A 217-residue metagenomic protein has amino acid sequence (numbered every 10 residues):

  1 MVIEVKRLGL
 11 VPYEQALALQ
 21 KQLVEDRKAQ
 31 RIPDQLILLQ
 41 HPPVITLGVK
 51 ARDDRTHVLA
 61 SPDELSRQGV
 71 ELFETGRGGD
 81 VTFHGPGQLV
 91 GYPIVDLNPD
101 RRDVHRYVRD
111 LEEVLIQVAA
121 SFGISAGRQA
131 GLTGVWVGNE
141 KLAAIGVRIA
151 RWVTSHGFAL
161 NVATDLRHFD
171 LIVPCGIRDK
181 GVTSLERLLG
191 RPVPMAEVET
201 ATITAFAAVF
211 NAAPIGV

Functional and structural regions predicted by a protein language model:
M1-W136, K141-L142, R167, P192-A196: N-terminal lobe of the biotin/lipoate ligase/transferase fold
A51, I149, G176: A short beta-strand motif that forms part of the nucleic acid-binding face of small beta-barrel RNA-binding folds
T56-H57, S61, L142-V162: Short, conserved beta-strand/beta-arch hydrophobic-aromatic motifs that form part of recognition grooves or interface
G91-P93, T133, I145-V147, F158-V162 (+1 more regions): A structural signal for short, well-ordered beta-strand segments
L97-P99, I149-R151, V162-T164, L189: Non-catalytic surface loops within mature trypsin-like serine protease
D100, T154-H156, F169: Intrinsically disordered, low-complexity acidic/polar segments
L166-V217: C-terminal accessory segment of soluble enzyme catalytic cores
